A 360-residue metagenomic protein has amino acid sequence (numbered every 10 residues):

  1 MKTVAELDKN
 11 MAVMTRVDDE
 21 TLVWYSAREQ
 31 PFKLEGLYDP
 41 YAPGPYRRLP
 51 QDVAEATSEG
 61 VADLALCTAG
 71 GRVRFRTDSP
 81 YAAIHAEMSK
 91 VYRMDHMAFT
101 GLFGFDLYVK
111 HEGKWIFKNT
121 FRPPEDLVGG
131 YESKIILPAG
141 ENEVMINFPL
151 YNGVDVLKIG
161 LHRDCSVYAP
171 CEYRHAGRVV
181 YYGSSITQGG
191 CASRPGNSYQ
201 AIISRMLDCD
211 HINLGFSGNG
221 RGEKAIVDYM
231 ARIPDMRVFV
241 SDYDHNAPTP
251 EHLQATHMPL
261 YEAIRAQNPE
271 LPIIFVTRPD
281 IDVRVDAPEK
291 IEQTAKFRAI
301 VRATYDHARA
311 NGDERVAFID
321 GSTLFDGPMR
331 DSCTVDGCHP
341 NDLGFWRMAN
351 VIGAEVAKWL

Functional and structural regions predicted by a protein language model:
M1-R178, A357-L360: N-terminal secretory targeting modules
L137-P138, V144-G220, K224-D235: Serine-esterase "nucleophile elbow" of acetyl-processing enzymes
P195, I203, G222-Q267, R278-V285: Oxyanion-hole/transition-state-stabilizing segment in secreted/luminal serine hydrolases and related acyltransferases
Y199, T256-L260, F297-T304: A general structural detector for well-ordered alpha-helical segments in enzyme core domains, enriched
D244-H252, P288-A295, D336-L343: The substrate-binding groove and active-site-proximal loops of carbohydrate-active enzymes, especially glycoside
N268-I273: A short helix->loop->beta-strand "cap" motif at the edges of active sites that frequently abuts
V283-D320: Substrate-gating cap/lid alpha-helix
V335-L360: Histidine-centered active-site loop/cap adjacent to the catalytic His in serine esterases/O-acetyl transfer systems
